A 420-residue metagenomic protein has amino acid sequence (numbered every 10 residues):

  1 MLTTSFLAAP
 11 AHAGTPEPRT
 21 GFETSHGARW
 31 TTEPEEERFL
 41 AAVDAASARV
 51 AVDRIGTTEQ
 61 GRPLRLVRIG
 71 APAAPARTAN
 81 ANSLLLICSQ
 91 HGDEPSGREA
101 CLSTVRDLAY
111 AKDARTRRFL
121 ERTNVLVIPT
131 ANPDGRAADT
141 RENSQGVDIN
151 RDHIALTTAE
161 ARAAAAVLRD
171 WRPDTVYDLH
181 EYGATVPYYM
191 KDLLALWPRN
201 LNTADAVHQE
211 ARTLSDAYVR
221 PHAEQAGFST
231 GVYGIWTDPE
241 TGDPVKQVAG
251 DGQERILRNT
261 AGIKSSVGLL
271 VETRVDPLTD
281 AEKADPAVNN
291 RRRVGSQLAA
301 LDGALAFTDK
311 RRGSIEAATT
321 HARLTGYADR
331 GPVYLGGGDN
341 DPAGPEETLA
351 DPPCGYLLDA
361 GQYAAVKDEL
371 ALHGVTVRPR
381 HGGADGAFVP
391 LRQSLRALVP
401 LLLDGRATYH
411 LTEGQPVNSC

Functional and structural regions predicted by a protein language model:
M1-G14: Secretory targeting and sorting signals
A13-C420: M14 metallocarboxypeptidase catalytic domain recognition
